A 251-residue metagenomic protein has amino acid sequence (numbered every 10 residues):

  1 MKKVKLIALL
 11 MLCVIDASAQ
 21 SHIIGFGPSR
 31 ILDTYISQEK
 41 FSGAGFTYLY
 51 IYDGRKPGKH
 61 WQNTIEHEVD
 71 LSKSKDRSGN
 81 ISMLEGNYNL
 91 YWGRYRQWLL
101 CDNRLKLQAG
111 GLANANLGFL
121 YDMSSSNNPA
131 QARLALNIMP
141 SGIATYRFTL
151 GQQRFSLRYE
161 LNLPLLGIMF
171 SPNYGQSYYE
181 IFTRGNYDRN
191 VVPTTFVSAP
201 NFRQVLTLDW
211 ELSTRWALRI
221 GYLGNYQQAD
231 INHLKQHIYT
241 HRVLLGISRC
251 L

Functional and structural regions predicted by a protein language model:
M1-I23, R249-L251: Bacterial Sec-dependent N-terminal signal peptides
A19-S74: Short glycine/proline- and aromatic-enriched beta-strand/turn motifs that initiate or cap beta-hairpins
Q20, R55-Q62, Q97-L107, T149-S156 (+1 more regions): Short loop/turn motifs that connect adjacent beta-strands in outer-membrane beta-barrel proteins
H22-R30, I65-K73, A109-F119, A144 (+2 more regions): Transmembrane beta-barrel strands of outer-membrane/channel proteins
L32-K40, S74-M83, S125-A132, N190-T194 (+2 more regions): Extracellular loop and loop/strand-boundary signature of outer-membrane beta-barrel proteins
K40-Y48, S82-L90, L105, A130-P140 (+2 more regions): Residues that define the transmembrane beta-barrel architecture of outer-membrane proteins
Y48-K56, L90-R96, G111, P140-Y146 (+3 more regions): Residues on the lipid-exposed face of transmembrane beta-strands in outer-membrane beta-barrel proteins
N127-R215, Y226: Outer-membrane beta-barrel transmembrane domain signature
